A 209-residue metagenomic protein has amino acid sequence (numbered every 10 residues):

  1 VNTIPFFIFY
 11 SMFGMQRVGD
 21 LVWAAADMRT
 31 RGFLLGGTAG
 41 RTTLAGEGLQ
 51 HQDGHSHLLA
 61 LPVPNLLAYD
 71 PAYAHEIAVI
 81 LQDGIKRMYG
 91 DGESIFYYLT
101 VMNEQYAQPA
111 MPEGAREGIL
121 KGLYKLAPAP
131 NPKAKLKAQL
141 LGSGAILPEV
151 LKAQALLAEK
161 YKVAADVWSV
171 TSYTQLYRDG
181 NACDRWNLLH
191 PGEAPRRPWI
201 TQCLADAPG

Functional and structural regions predicted by a protein language model:
V1-F9, R17-L21, S56, L140 (+1 more regions): Extended, hydrophobic alpha-helical segments in both membrane/secreted and soluble proteins
V1-N2, A24-R29, L59-V63: Alpha-helix C-terminal capping segments
N2-M15, F33, L67, Y73 (+1 more regions): Glycine-rich phosphate/pyrophosphate-binding loops and their adjacent beta-strand/loop elements at enzyme active sites
D20-W23, R41: C-terminal amphipathic alpha-helical interaction region
G32, T38-H51, H55, L61 (+3 more regions): Thiamine diphosphate
